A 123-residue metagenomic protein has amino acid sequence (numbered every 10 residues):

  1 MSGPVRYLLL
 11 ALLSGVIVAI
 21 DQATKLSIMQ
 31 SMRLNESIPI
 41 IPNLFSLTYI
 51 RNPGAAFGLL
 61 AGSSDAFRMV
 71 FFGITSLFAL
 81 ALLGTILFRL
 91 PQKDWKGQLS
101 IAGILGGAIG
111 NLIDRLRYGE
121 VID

Functional and structural regions predicted by a protein language model:
M1-D123: Alpha-helical transmembrane bundles and membrane-interface segments of multipass inner-membrane proteins
